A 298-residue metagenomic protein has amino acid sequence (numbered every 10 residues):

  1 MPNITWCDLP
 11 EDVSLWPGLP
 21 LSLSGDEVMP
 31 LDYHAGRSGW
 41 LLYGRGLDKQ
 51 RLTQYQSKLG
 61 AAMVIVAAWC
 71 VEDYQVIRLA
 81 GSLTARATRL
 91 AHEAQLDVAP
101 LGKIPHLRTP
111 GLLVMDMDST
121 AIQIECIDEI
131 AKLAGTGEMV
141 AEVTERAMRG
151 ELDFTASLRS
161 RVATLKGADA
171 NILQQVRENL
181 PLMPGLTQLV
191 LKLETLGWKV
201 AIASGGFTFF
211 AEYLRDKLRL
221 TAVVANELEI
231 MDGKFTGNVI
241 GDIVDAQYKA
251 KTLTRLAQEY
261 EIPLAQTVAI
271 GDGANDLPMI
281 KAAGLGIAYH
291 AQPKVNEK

Functional and structural regions predicted by a protein language model:
M1-L15, L19-E27, A168, Q174-K298: C-terminal cap/substrate-recognition subdomain and adjoining C-terminal extension of metal-dependent phosphatase-like
M1-M115: Non-catalytic pre-domain segments flanking phosphatase-related domains
K49, A121-I124, G137, E151-T155 (+3 more regions): Electropositive phosphate-/nucleotide-binding environments in soluble metabolic enzymes
A62, L133, G137, T164 (+2 more regions): Change "in soluble alpha/beta enzymes" to "in soluble alpha/beta proteins
P105-E151: Active-site neighborhood of HAD-like aspartate-dependent phosphohydrolases
L107, A147-K166: Long, charged amphipathic helices and adjacent flexible linkers at domain junctions
E142-R146, L158, L189: Short coil/turn segments at secondary-structure boundaries
